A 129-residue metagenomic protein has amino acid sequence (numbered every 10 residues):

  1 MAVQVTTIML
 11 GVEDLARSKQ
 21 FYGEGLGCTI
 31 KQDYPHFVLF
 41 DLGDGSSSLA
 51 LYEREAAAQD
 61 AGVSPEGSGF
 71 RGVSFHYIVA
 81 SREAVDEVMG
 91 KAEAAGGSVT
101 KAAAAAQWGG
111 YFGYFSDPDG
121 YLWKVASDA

Functional and structural regions predicted by a protein language model:
M1-T6, T29-S116, S127-A129: Vicinal oxygen chelate
T6-T7, S18: Ser/Thr-centric signal marking residues that sit in or immediately flank functional binding/regulatory motifs
M9-L15, Q107: Conserved beta-strand-loop-alpha-helix junction that forms the acyl-donor binding cleft
E13, R17, R82-E83: Conserved glycine-rich acetyl-CoA-binding loop
D14, D117-D119: Acidic active-site catalytic centers that drive phospho-/nucleotidyl reactions and related ester hydrolyses
S18-G23, A92, G120: Conserved active-site tyrosine of GNAT-family acetyltransferases
L26: Localized chelating/binding microdomains that coordinate divalent metal ions or stabilize phosphate-bearing
